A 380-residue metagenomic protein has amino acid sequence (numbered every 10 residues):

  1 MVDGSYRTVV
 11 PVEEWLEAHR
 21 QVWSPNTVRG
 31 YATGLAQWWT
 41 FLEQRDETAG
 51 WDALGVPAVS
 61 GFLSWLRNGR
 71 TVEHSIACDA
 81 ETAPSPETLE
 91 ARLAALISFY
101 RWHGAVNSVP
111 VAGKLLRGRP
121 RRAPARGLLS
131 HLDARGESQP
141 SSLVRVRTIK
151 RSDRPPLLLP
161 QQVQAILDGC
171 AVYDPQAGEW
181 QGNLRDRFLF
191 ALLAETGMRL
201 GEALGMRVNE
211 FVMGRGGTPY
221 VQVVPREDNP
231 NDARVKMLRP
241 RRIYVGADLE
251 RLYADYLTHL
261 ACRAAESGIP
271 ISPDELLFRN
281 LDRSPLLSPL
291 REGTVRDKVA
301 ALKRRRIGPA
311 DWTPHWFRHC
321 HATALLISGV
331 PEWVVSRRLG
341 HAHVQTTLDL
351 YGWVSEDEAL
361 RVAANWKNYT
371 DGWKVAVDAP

Functional and structural regions predicted by a protein language model:
V12-N26, A36-D133, Y173-A177: N-terminal core-binding DNA-recognition domain of tyrosine recombinases/integrases
V106-P110, L193-T218, W333: Short, charged phosphate-coordinating catalytic segments
V109-C170, L281-L286: Flexible interdomain linker/hinge and immediately adjacent N-terminus of the catalytic tyrosine-recombinase domain
S152, N231-D255, P273-V299: C-terminal catalytic core of Y-nucleophile DNA break-rejoin enzymes
P160-Q161, A165-L200, L204: Basic, Lys/Arg- and aromatic-enriched nucleic-acid-binding interface segment
P175-E179, R296-R337, H341-V344, W353: Short, basic (Lys/Arg/His-rich) helix/loop patches that form interaction surfaces in the mid-to-C-terminal regions
G205-R251, E266, P273: Conserved tyrosine-mediated DNA breakage-rejoining catalytic core shared by Y-recombinases
P240, W366-P380: C-terminal secondary-structure termini that scaffold catalytic or DNA-interacting sites
